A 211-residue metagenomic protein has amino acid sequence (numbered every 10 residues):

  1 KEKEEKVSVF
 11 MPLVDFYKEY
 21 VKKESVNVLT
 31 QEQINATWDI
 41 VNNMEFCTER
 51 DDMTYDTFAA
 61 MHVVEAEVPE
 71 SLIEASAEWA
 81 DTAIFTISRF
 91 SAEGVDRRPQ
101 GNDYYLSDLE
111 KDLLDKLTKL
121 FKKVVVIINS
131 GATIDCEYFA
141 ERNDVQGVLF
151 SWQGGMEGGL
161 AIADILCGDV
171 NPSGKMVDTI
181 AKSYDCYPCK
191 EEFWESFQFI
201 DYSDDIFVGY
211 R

Functional and structural regions predicted by a protein language model:
K1-R211: C-terminal non-catalytic regions of proteins with extracellular/luminal or membrane-system context
